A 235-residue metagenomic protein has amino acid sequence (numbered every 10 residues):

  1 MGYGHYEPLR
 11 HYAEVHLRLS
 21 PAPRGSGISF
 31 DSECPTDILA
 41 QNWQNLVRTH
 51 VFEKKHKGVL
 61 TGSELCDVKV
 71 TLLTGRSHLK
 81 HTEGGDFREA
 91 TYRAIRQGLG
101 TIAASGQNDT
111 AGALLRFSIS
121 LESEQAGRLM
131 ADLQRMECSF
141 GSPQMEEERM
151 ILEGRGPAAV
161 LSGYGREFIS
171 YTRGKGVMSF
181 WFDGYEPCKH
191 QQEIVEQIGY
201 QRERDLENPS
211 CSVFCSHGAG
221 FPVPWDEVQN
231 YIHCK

Functional and structural regions predicted by a protein language model:
M1-K235: Accessory interaction regions appended to the cores of large information-processing enzymes
